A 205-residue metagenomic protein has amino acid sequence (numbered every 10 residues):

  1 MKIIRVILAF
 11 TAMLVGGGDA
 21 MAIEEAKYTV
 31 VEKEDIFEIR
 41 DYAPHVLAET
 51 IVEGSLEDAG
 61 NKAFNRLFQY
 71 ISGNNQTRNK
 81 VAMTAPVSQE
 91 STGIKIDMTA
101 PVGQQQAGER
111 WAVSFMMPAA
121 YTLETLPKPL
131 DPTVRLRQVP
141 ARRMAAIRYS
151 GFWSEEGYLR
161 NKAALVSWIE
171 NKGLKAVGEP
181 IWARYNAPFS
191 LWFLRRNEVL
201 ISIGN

Functional and structural regions predicted by a protein language model:
K2-N205: A solvent-exposed interaction/effector surface
